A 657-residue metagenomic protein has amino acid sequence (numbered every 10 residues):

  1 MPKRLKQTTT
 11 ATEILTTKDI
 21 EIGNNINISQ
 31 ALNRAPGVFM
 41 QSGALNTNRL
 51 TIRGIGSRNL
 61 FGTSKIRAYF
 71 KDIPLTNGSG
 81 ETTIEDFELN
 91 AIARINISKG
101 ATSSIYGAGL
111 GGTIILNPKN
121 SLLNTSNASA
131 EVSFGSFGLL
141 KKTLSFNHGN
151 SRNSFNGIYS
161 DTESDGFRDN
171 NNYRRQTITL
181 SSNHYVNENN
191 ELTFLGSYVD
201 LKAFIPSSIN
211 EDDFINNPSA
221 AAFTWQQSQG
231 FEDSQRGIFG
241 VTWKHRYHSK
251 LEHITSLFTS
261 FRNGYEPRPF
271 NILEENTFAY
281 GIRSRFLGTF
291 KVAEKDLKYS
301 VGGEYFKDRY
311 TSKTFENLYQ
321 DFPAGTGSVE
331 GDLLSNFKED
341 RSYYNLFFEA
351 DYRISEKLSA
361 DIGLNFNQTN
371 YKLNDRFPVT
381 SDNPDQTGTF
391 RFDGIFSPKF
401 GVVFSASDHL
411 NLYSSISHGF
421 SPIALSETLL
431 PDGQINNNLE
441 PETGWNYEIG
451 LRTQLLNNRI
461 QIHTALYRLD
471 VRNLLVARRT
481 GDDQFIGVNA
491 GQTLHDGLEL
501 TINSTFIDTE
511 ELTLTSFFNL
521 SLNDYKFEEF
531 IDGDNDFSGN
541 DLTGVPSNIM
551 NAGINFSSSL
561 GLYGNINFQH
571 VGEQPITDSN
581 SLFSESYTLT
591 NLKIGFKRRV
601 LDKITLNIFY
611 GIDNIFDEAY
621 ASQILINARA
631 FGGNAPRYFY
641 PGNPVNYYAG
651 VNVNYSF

Functional and structural regions predicted by a protein language model:
T12, S29-I73: Extracytoplasmic beta-strand/coil segments of soluble accessory domains associated with Gram-negative outer-membrane
I28-A31, R49-T51, I66-F70, T82-E85 (+3 more regions): N-terminal periplasmic accessory domains that precede and gate Gram-negative outer-membrane beta-barrel machines
I73-K99: Short acidic/polar hinge/loop motifs at secondary-structure boundaries that mediate gating or recognition
N127, F134-E163, R168-P206, F231-V241 (+2 more regions): Transmembrane beta-barrel wall of Gram-negative outer-membrane proteins
S197, D296-S300, E304-D308, F337-D470 (+1 more regions): Structural signature of Gram-negative outer-membrane beta-barrels, strongest in the C-terminal barrel of TonB-dependent
T242, R246, E252-T259, G264 (+5 more regions): Membrane-embedded beta-barrel scaffold of Gram-negative outer-membrane proteins
E356, Q368-T369, H463-D470, V488-I576 (+1 more regions): Gram-negative outer-membrane beta-barrel transporters
L514, E573-P575, F596-F657: C-terminal beta-signal and adjacent terminal beta-strands/loops of Gram-negative outer-membrane beta-barrel proteins
